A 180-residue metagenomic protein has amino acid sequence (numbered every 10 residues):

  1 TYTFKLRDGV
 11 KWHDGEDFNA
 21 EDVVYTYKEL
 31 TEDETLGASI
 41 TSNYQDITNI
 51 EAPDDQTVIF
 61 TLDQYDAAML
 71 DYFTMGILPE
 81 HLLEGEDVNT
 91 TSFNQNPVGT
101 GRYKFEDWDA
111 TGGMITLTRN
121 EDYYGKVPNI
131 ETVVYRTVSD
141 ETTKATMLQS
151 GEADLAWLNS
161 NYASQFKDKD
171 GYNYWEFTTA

Functional and structural regions predicted by a protein language model:
T1-L36, P53, I59, K144-M147: Aromatic- and charge-enriched surface segment that lines or borders ligand/interaction sites
Y2-K5, V23-Y27, V58-F60, G101-E106 (+2 more regions): Short, well-ordered beta-strand elements
T3-K5, T41-L83: Surface-exposed binding/hinge segments that line and control ligand-binding clefts or catalytic entry sites
R7-G9, V23, K28, D55 (+6 more regions): Solvent-exposed coil/turn segments that connect beta secondary-structure elements in extracytoplasmic/periplasmic
D8-K11, K28-T35, Y65-A67, T74 (+5 more regions): Sec-exported extracytoplasmic/periplasmic mature domains
F73, W157-A180: Local pocket/hinge segments that shape ligand/substrate recognition
T74-P128, T132: Gly/Pro-rich hinge or "lid" segments in bacterial periplasmic/extracellular proteins
T91, N120-F166: Ligand-site clamp/hinge motif
